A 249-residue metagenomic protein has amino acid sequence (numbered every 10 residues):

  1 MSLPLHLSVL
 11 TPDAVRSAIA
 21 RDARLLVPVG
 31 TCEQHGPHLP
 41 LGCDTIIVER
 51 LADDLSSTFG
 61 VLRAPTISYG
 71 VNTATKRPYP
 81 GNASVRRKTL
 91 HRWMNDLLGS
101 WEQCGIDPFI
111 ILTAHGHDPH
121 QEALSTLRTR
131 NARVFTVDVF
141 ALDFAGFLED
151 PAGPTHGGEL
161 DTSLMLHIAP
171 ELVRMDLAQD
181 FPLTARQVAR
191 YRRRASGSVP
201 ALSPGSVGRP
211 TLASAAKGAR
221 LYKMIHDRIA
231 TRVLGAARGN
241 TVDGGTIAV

Functional and structural regions predicted by a protein language model:
M1-V249: Extended, histidine- and acidic-residue-enriched regions that form the cofactor-binding/catalytic faces
